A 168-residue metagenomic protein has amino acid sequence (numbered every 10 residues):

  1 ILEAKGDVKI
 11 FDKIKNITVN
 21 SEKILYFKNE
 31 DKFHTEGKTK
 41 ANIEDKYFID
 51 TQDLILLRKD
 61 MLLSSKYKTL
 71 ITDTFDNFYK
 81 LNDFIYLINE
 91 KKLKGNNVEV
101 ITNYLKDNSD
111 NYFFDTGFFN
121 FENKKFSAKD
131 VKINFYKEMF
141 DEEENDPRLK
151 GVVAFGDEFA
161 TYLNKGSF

Functional and structural regions predicted by a protein language model:
I1-F168: Structural signature for solvent-exposed beta-strand/loop edge elements and short helix-capping sites, enriched
